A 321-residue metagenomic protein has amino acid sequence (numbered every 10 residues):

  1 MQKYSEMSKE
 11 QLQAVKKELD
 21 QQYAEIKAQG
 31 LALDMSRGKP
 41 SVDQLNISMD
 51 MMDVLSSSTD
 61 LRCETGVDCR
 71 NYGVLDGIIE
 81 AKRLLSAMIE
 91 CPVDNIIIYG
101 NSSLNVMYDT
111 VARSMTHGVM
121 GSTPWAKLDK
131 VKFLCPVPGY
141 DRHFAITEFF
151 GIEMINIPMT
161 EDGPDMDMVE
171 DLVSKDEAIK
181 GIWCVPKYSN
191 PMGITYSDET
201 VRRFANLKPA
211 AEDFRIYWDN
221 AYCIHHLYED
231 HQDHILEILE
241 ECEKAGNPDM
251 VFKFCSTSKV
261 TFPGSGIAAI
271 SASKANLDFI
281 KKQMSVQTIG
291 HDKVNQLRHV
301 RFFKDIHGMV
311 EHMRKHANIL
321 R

Functional and structural regions predicted by a protein language model:
Q2-D76, S86-A87: N-terminal "arm"/small-domain region of PLP-dependent enzymes with the aminotransferase-like
G30-A32, I179, V251: Core-facing hydrophobic residues within beta-strands of well-ordered domains
Q44-M49, L227-H231, G264-I267: Short aromatic-enriched loop/helix-cap "lid" or pocket-rim segments at secondary-structure transitions that line
V67-E212, C223-G246: Conserved core of the PLP fold type I
G181, R215-I216, F252: Hydrophobic "anchor" residues on beta-strands that sit immediately upstream of conserved functional sites
D219: Glycine-centered flexible beta-alpha turn that most often forms the glycine-rich phosphate-binding loop
E240-N318: Conserved core segment of the aminotransferase class I/II
